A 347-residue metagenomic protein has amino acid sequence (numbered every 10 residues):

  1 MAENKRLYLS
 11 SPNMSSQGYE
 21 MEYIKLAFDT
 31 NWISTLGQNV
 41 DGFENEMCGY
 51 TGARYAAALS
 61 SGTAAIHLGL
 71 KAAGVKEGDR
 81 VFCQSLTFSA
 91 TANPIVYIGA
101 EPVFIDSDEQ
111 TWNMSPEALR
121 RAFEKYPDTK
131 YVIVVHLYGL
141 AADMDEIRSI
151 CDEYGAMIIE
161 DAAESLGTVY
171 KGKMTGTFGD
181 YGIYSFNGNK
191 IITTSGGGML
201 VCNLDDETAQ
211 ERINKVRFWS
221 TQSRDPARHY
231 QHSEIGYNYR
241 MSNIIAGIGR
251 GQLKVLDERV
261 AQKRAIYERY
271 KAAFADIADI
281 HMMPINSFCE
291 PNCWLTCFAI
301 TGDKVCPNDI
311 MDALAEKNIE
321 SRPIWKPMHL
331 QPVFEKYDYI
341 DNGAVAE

Functional and structural regions predicted by a protein language model:
M1-A72, K76, I98, V134 (+1 more regions): Conserved PLP-binding active-site segment in aminotransferase class I/II-type PLP enzymes
Q38-N45, Y50-A56, E117, R121 (+5 more regions): PLP-dependent aminotransferase class I/II
H67-K125: Conserved PLP-anchoring active-site segment centered on the Schiff-base-forming lysine
N93-I95, I150, I191, I244: Hydrophobic/aromatic ligand-binding patch that stacks against planar heteroaromatic rings of cofactors or nucleotides
V96, R148, D152, A315: Anion (oxyanion) recognition and catalysis
S107, G188, T221: Short, conserved catalytic or interaction motifs in soluble domains
Q110-T194, M199-D206, C306: Active-site phosphate-binding strand-loop segment of PLP-dependent enzymes
